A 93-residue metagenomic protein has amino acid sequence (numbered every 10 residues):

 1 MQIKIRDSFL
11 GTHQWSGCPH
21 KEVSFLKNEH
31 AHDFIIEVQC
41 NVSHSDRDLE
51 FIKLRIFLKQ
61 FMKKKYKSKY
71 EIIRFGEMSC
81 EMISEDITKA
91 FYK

Functional and structural regions predicted by a protein language model:
M1-K93: Charge-rich, low-complexity N-terminal segments
